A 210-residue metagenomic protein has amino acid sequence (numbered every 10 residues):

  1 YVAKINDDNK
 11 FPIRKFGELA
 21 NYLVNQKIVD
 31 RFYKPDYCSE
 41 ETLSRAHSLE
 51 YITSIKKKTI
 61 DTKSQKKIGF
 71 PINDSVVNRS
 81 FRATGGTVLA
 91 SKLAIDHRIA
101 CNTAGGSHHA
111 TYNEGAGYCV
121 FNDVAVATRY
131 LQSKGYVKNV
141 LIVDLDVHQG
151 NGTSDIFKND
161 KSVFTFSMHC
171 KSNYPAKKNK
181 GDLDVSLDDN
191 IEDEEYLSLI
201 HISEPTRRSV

Functional and structural regions predicted by a protein language model:
Y1-C38: N-terminal low-complexity, Ser/Thr- and acidic-residue-enriched intrinsically disordered segments
K10-F11, A116-V120, E195: Alpha-helix N-cap and loop-to-helix initiation/capping positions
Y37-I60: Charged, often glycine-rich, active-site loop that binds/positions anionic groups
I60-K161: Active-site pocket-lining segments that scaffold enzyme catalytic pockets across diverse folds
V143, V147-D188: Glycine-rich phosphate/diphosphate-binding loop of Rossmann-like nucleotide-binding domains
V185-L197: N-terminal phosphate-binding loop and adjacent alpha-helix
H201-V210: Single conserved hydrophobic/aromatic residue that forms the stacking wall/gate of nucleotide- or nucleobase-binding
